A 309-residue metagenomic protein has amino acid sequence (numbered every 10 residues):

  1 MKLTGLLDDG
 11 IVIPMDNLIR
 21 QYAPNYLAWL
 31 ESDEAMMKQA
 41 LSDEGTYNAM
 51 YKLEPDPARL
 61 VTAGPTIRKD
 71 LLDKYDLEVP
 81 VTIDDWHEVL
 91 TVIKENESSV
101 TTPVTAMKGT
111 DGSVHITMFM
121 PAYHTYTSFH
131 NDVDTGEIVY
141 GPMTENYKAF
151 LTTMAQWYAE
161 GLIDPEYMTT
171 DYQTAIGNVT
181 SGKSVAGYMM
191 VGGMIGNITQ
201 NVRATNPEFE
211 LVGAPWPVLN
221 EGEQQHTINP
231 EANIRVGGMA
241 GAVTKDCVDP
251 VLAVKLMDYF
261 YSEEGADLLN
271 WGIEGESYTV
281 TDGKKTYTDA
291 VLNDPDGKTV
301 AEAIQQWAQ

Functional and structural regions predicted by a protein language model:
M1-Q309: Extracytoplasmic/secretory soluble proteins
